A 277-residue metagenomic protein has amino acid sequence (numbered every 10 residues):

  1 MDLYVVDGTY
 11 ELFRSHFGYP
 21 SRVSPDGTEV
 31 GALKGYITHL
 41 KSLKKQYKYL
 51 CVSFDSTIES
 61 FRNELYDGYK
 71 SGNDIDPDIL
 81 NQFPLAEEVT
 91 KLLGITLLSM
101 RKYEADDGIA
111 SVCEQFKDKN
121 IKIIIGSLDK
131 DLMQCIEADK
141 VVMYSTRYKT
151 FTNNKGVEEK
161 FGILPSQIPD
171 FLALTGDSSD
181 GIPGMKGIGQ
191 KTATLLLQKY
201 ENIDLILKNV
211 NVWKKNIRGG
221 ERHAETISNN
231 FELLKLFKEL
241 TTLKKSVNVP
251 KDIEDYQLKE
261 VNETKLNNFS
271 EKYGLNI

Functional and structural regions predicted by a protein language model:
M1-K122, G126, L132-F151, L234-L236 (+2 more regions): Noncatalytic, basic helical substrate-engagement surface that gates or grips nucleic-acid strands
Q46-Y47, C51, I95, D118 (+1 more regions): Non-catalytic nucleic-acid-binding/docking modules located in mid-to-C-terminal regions of nucleic-acid enzymes
S127-L128, Q198: A conserved hydrophobic position in a structured secondary element of the catalytic/binding core that shapes
K130-D131, K191: Acidic, divalent-metal-coordinating active-site segment for phosphoryl/phosphodiester hydrolysis, typified by short
